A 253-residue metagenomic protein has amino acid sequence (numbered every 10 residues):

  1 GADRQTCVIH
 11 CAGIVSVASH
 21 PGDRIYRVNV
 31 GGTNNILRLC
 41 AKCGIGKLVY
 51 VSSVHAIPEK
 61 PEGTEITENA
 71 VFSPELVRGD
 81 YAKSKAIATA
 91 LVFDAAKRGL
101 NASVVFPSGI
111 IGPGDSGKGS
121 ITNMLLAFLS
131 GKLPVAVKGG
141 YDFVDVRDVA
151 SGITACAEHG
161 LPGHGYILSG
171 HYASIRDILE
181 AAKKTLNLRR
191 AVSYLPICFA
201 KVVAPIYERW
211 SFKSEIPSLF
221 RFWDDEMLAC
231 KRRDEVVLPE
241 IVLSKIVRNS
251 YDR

Functional and structural regions predicted by a protein language model:
G1-G31, L39: NAD(P)H-binding glycine-rich loop region in Rossmannoid oxidoreductase-like domains and their noncatalytic homologs
V17, V54-T64, I110-G119: Conserved catalytic-site region of short-chain dehydrogenase/reductase
G22-D23, G31-Y81: Conserved Rossmann-fold NAD(P)-dependent oxidoreductase catalytic core, especially the SDR/UDP-sugar
N35, I87, S120, V137-A157 (+1 more regions): Substrate-positioning beta->alpha
S52, A90-P113: Conserved beta-loop-beta element that borders a ligand/cofactor-binding pocket
S73-L76, M124-V144, D148: A conserved pocket-lining segment of Rossmann-fold NAD(P)-dependent short-chain dehydrogenase/reductase
A136-K138, V146, I197-E235, I246: A hydrophobic C-terminal alpha-helical subdomain
G152-E215, S244-R253: Mid/C-terminal beta-alpha module of Rossmann-like enzyme folds, strongest in SDR-family dehydrogenases/epimerases
